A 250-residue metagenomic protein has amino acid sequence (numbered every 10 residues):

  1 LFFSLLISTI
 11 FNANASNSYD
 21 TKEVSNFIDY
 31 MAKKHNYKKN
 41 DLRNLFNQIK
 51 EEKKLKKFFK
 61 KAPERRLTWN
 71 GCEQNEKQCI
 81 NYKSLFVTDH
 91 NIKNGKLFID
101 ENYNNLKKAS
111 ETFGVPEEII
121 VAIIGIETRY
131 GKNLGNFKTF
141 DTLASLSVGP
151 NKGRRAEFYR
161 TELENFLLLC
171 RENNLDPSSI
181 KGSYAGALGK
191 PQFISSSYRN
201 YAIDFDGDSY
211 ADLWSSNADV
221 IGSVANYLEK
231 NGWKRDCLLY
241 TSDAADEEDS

Functional and structural regions predicted by a protein language model:
L1-A15: Classical Sec-dependent N-terminal signal peptides that target proteins to the secretory pathway
N17-E101, S110: An acidic, Gly/Ser/Thr/Pro-rich helix-cap/linker signature
I28, L167, A225-L228: Non-transmembrane alpha-helical segments in soluble domains of secreted/periplasmic/extracellular proteins
E76-G222: Acidic/His-rich structured neighborhood in mature extracellular/periplasmic domains
E229-W233: Hydrophobic alpha-helix feature that most strongly marks membrane-spanning transmembrane helices and their immediate
K234-L239: Acidic/polar loop patches that form or flank catalytic/metal-binding clefts of enzymes that bind anionic ligands
Y240-D249: Single conserved hydrophobic/aromatic residue that forms the stacking wall/gate of nucleotide- or nucleobase-binding
